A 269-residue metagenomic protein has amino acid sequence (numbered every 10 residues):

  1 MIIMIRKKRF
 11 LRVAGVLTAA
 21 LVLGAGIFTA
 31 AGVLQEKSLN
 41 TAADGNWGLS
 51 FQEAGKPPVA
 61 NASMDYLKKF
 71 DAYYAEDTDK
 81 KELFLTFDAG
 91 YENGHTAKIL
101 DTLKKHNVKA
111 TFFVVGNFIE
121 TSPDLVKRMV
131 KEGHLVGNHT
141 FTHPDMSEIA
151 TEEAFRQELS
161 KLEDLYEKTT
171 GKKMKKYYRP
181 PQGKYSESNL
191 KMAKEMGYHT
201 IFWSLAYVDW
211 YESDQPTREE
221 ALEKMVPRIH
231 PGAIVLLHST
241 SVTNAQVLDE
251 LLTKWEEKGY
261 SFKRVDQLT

Functional and structural regions predicted by a protein language model:
I2-T86, E92-K98, K105, E220 (+2 more regions): N-terminal pre-catalytic segment of deacetylase/amide-hydrolase enzymes
L49-A150, K161-E167, M174-K175, T269: Active-site beta->alpha N-cap acidic-glycine motif
A62, H95, P144-T170, K184-P231 (+1 more regions): Alpha-helical scaffold elements lining the catalytic groove of polysaccharide deacetylases
L83-T86, A110-V114, L135-N138, K176-P180 (+3 more regions): Structural recognition of the beta-strand scaffold that forms the well-ordered cores of secreted hydrolase catalytic
G90, V115-N117, F141, P181-G183 (+3 more regions): Active-site beta-loop-alpha junctions enriched in small/polar residues
K98-I99, D124-R128, N189-M192, V247-L251: A short acidic, amphipathic alpha-helical/loop segment
H230-D266: Catalytic grooves of carbohydrate-active enzymes
